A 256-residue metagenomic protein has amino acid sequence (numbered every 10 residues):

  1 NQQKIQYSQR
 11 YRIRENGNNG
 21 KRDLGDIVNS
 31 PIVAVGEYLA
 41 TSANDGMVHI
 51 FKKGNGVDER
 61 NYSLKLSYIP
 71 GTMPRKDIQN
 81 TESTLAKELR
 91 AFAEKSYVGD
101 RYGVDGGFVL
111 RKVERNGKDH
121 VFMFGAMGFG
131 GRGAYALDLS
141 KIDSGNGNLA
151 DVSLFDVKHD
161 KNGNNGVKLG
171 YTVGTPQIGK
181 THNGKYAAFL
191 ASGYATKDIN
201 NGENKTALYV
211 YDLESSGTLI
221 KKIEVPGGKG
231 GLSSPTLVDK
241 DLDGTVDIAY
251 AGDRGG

Functional and structural regions predicted by a protein language model:
N1-G256: A fold-level detector for beta-propeller and closely related beta-sheet-rich head/sensor domains
